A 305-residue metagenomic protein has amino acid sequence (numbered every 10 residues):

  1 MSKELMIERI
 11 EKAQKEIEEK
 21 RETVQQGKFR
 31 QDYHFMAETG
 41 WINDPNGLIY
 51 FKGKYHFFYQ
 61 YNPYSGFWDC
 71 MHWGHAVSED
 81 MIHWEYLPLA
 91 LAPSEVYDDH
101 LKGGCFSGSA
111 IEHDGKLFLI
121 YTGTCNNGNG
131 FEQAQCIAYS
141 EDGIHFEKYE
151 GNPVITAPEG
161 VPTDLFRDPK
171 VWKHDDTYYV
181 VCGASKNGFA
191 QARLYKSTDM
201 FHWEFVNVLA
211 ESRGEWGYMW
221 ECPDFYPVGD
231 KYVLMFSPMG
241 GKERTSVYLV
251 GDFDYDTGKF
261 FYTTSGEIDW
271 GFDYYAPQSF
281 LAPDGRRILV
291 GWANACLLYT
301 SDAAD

Functional and structural regions predicted by a protein language model:
K3-N46, S65-W68, I82-E112, I144-K173 (+2 more regions): Surface loop/turn signatures of beta-propeller and other carbohydrate-active proteins
D44-Y64, W68, P88, F106-G130 (+6 more regions): Hydrophobic core segments of beta-strands in well-ordered, beta-rich domains
M71: Metal-dependent phosphoester/phosphodiester hydrolase catalytic core
H75-S78, A134-D142, L194-T198, V247-D254 (+1 more regions): Beta-propeller blade signature
E79-W84, H113, H145, D199-E204 (+4 more regions): Secondary-structure transition/capping motifs at alpha-helix termini and the adjoining loop/turn into the next element
F236-S237, T263-I268, L297-L298: Active-site rim elements
D273-N294: Polar, glycine-rich mid-to-C-terminal structural blocks that act as macromolecule-binding/assembly scaffolds
Y299-D305: Conserved small/polar residues in nucleotide/adenosyl-binding loops
